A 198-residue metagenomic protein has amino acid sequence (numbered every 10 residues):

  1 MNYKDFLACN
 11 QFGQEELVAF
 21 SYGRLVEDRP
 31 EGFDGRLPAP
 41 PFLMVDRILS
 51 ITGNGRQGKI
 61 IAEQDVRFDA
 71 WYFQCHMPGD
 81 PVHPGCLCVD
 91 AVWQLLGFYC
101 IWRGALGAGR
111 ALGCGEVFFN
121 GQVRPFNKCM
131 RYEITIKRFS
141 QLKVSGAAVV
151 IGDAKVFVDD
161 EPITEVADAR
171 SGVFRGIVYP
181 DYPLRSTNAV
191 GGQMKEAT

Functional and structural regions predicted by a protein language model:
M1-V82, W102, G107, R124 (+4 more regions): Non-catalytic linker/capping segments at the edges of enzyme domains
L43, L112-C114, C129: Short connector loops at helix/strand junctions that flank enzyme active sites, especially segments positioning acidic
G79, V92-L95: Compact, glycine-rich, soluble single-domain proteins
Q94-R103, G107-F118: Conserved short alpha-helical segments that host acidic/polar catalytic motifs at enzyme active sites
V117-I136: A structural-propensity feature for long, helix-poor, extended segments
